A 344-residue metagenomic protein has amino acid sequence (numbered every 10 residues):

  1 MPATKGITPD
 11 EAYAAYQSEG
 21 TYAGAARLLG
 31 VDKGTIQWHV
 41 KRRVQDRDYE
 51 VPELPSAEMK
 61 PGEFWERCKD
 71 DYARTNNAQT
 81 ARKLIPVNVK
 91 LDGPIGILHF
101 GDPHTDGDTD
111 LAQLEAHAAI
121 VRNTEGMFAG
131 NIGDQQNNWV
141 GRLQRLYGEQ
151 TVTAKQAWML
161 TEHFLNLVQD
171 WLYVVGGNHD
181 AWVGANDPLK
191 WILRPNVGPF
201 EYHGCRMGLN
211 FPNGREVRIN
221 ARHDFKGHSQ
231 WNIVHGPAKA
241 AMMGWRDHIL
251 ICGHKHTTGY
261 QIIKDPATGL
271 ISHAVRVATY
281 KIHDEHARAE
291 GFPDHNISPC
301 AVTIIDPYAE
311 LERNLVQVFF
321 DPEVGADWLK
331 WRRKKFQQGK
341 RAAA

Functional and structural regions predicted by a protein language model:
M1-H99: Acidic, histidine-bearing metal-coordination/catalytic regions of metal-dependent phosphoesterases
W38, L54, T105-C205: Core catalytic region of metal-dependent phosphoesterases/phosphodiesterases, especially metallo-beta-lactamase-like
D46, N88-D92, N123-M127, G214 (+3 more regions): Polar, enzyme-active/binding microenvironments
V87-I97, R206-N220, G269-S272: Beta-strand-turn-beta hairpins that frame and shape the catalytic cleft of phosphate-ester-processing enzymes
H99-D102, F128-D134, W171-N178, Y202 (+3 more regions): Active-site neighborhood of phospho(di)ester-bond hydrolases with catalytic His/Asp-centered motifs
V175-A181, A185-L193, I305-A344: Charge-rich, low-complexity terminal tails
V183-I233: An acidic, phosphate/nucleotide-engaging active-site surface
E216-I219, F225-W328: Conserved beta-sheet core of the metallophosphoesterase superfamily
